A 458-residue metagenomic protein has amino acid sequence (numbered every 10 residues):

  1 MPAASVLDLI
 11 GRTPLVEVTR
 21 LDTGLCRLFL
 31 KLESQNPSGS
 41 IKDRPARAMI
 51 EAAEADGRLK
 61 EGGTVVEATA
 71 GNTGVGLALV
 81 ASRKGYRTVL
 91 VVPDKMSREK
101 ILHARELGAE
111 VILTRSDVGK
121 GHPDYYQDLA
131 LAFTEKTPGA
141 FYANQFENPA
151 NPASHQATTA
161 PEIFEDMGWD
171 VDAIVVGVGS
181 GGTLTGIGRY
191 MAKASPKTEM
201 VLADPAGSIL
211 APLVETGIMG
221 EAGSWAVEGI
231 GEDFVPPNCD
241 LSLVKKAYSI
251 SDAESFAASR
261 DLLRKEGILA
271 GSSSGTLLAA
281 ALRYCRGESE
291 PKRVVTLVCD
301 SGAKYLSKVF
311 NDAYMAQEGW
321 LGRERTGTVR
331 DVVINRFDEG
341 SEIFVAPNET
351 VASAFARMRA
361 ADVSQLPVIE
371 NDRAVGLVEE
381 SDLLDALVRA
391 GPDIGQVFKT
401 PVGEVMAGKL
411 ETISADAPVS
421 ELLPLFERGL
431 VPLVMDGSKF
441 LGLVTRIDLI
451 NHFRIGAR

Functional and structural regions predicted by a protein language model:
M1-V332: PLP-dependent amino-acid enzyme catalytic core
L243, T326-I343, E349, V397-L410: Bateman (tandem CBS) regulatory domains
I343-D362, I369-E370, L387, E411-L430 (+2 more regions): The conserved cystathionine-beta-synthase
A374-L377, V419, F440-L443: Glycine-rich acetyl-CoA-binding "A-motif" of GNAT/NAT acetyltransferases
L384-D385, G391-P392: Alpha-helical adaptor scaffolds
